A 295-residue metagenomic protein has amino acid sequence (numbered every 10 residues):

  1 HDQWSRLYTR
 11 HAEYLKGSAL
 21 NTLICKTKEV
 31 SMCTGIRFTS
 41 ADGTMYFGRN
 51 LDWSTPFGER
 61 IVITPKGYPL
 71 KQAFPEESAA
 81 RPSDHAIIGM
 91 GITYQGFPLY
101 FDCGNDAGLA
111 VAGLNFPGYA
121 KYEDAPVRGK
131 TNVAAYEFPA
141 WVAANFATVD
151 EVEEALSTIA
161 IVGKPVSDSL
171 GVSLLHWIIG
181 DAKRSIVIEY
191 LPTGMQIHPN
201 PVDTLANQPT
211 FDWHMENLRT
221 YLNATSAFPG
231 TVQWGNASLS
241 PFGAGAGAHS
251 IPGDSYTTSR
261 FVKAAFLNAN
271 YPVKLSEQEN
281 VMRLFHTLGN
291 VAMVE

Functional and structural regions predicted by a protein language model:
C25-Y46, K164-S167, V172-S173, A182 (+1 more regions): C-terminus-biased signal that marks the final domain/tail of proteins
S31-K130, G163: A contiguous strand-loop segment
S54-P75, M195-F228: A short, surface-exposed interaction/processing loop segment used at functional sites
G67-P75, D124-A160: Compact, glycine/acidic-enriched structural inserts
N105-A107, A143-E151, K274-V281: A short, structured loop/turn motif at beta-sheet edges
V149, E153-Y190: Aromatic- and glycine-enriched pocket-lining scaffold segments that form the walls of small-molecule binding clefts
